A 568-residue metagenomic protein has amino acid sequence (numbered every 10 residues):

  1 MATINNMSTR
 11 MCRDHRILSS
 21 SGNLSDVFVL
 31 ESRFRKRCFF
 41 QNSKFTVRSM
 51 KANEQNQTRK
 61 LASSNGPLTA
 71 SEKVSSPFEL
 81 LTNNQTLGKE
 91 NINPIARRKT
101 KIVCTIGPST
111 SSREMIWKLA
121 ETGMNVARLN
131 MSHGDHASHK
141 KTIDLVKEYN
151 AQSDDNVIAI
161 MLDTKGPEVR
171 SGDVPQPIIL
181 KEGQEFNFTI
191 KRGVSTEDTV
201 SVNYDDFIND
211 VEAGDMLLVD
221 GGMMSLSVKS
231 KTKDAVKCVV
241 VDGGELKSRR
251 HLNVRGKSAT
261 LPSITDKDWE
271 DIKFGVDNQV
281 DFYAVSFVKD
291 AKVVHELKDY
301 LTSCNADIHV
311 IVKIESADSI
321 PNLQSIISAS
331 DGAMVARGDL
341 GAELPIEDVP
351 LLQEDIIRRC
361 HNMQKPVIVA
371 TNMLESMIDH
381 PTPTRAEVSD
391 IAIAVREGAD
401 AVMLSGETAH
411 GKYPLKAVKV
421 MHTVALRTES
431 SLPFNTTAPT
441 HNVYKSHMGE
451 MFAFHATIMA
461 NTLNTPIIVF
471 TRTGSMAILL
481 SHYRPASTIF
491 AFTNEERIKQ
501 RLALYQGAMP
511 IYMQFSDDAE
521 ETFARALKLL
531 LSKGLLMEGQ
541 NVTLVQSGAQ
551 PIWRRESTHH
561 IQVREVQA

Functional and structural regions predicted by a protein language model:
A2-A568: Non-catalytic helical/linker scaffolds that mediate oligomerization, partner binding, and domain coupling around large
